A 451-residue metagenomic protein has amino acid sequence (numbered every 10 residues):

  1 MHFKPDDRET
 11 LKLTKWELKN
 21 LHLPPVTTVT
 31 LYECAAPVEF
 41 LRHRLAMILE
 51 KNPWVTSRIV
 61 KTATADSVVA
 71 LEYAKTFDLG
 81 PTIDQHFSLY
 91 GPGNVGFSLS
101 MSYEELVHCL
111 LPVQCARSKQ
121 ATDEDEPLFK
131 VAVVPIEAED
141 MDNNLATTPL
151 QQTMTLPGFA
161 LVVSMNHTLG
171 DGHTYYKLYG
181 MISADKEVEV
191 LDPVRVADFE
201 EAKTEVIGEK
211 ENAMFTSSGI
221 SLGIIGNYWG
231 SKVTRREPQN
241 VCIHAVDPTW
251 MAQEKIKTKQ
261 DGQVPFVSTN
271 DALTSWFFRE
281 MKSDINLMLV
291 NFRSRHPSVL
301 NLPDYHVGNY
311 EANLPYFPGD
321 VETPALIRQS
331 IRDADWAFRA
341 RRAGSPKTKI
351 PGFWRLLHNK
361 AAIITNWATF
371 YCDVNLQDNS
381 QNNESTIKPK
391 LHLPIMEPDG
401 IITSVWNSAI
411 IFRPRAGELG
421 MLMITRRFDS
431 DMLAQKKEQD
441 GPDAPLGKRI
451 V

Functional and structural regions predicted by a protein language model:
M1-A65, Q239-V451: Acyl-CoA-dependent O-acyltransferases
H2-T10, V60-L89, P193-K257, S283-S298: Short amphipathic alpha-helices and their capping loops
T14-E17, Q114-K119, P127-K130, T147-P149 (+5 more regions): Eukaryotic intrinsically disordered and solvent-exposed regulatory patches
E33, T62, V134-I136, S164-N166 (+2 more regions): Structured beta-strand/turn binding interfaces of compact recognition modules in eukaryotic regulators
L41, T168-E189, N286: Classical protein tyrosine phosphatase
L41, V131, L161-V163, H167 (+1 more regions): Structural signal for hydrophobic/aromatic residues that build the beta-strand cores of folded beta-sheet domains
A46-V162, D171: Acyl-thioester-dependent condensation/acyltransferase catalytic cores
P135-M141, M154-T155, A184-L191, Q260-V267 (+1 more regions): Secondary-structure boundary elements
